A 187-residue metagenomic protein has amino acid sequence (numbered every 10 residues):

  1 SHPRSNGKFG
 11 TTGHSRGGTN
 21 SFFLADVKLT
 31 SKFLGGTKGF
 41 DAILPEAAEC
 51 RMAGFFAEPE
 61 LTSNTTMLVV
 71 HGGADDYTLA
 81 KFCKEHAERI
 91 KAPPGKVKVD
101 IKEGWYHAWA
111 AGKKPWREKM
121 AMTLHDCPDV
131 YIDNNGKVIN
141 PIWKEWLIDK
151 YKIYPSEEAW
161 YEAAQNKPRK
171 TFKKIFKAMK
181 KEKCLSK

Functional and structural regions predicted by a protein language model:
S1, R16, F23-L24, F33 (+8 more regions): Flexible, surface-exposed loop/gating regions in the mature catalytic domains of secreted/periplasmic hydrolases
S1-S63: Primarily recognizes the serine-hydrolase "nucleophile elbow" in alpha/beta-hydrolase and SGNH/GDSL folds
H2, V27, R89-P93, I175-E182: Structured segments of extracytoplasmic/periplasmic soluble domains in secreted or envelope-associated proteins
S15, Y77-K81, E162-N166: Soluble non-cytosolic domains of exported or imported proteins
K28-L29, E85-E88, E118: Glycine-rich, phosphate-binding/catalytic loops in enzymes
G35-G104: The feature captures the conserved acid-bearing segment of alpha/beta-hydrolase catalytic domains
K96-K187: C-terminal catalytic histidine-bearing segment of alpha/beta-hydrolase fold enzymes
